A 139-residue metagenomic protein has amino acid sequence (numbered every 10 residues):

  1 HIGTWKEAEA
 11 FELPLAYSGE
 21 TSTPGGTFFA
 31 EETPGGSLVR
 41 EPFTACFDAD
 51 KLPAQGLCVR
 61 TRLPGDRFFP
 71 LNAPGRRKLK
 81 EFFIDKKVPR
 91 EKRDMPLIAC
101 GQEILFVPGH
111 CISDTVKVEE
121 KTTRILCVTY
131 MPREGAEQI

Functional and structural regions predicted by a protein language model:
H1-I139: AMP-forming adenylation/ATP pyrophosphatase catalytic core
